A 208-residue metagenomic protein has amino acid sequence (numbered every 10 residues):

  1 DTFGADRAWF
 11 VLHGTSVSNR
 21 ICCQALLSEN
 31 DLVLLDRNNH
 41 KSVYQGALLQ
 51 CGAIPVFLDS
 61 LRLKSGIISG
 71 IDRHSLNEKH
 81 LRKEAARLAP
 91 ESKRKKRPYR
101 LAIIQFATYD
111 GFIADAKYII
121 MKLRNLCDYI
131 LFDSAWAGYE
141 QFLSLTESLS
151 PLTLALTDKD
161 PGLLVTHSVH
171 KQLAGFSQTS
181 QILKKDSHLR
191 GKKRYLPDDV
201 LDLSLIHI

Functional and structural regions predicted by a protein language model:
D1-V17: Conserved N-terminal alpha-helix of the aminotransferase class I/II PLP-enzyme fold
H13-I206: Conserved PLP-enzyme active-site core in the AAT-like
